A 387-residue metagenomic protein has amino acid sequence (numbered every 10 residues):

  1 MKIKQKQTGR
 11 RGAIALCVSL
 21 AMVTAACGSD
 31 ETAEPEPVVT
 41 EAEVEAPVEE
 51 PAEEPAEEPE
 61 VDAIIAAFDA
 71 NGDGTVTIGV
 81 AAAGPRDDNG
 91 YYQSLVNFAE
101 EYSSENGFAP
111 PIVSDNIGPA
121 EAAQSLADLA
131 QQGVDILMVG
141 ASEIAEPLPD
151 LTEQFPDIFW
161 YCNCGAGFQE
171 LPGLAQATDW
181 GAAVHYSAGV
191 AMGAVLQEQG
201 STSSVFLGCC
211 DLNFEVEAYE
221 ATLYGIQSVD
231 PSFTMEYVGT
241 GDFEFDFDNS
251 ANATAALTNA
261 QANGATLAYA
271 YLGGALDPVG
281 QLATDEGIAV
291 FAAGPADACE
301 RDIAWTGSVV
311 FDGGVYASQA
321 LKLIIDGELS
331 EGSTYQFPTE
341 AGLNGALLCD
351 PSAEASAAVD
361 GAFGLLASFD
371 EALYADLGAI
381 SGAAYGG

Functional and structural regions predicted by a protein language model:
I3-I14: Bacterial N-terminal signal peptides that target proteins for export
K6-T8, G28, A42-V44: Intrinsically disordered and other compositionally biased segments
L16-L20: Hydrophobic helical h-region of N-terminal Sec-dependent signal peptides in bacterial secretory/periplasmic proteins
A21-A26: C-terminal motif of bacterial Sec signal peptides marking the signal peptidase cleavage site
G28-E36: Bacterial lipoprotein signal-peptidase II cleavage site
P37-G387: A residue-level marker of the well-folded mature domains of exported/periplasmic proteins
